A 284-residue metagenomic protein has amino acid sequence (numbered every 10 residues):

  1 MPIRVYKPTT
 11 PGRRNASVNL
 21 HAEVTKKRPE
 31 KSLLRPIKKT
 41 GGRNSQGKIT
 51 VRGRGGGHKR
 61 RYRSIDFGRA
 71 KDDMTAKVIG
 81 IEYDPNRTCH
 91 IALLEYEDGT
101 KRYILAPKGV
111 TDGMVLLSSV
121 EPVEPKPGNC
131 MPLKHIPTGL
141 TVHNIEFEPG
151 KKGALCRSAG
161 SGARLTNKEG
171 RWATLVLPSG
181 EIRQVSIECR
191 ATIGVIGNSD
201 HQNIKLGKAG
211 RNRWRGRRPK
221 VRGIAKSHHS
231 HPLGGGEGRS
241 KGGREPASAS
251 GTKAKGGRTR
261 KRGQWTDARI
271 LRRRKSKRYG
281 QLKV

Functional and structural regions predicted by a protein language model:
M1-R87, T111-V284: Basic, glycine/proline-rich low-complexity segments that contact nucleic acids
N86, L94-Y96: Structural recognition of beta-strand segments within beta-rich domains
C89-A92, Y103-L105, N129: Short, conserved acidic/polar surface loops in the N-terminal third of protein domains
A92-L93, A173: Short, hydrophobic/aromatic-rich beta-strand segments within well-structured domains
Y96, A106, N167: Conserved strand-loop elements at the edges of beta-sheets that form or border functional pockets
Y96-G99, S179: Short acidic-glycine loop/turn motifs at beta-strand connectors
G99-T111: Beta-strand/loop nucleic-acid-binding surfaces
